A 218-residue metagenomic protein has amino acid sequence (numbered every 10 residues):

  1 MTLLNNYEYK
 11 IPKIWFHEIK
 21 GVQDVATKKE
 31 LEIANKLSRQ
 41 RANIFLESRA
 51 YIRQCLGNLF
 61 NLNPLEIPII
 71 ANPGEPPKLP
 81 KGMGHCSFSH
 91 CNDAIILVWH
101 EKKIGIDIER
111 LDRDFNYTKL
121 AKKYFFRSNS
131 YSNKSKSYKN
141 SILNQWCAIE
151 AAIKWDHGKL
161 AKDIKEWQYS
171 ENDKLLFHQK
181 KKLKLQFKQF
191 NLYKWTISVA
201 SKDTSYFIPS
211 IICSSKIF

Functional and structural regions predicted by a protein language model:
M1-F218: Core catalytic alpha/beta fold that binds nucleotide/phospho-ligands
